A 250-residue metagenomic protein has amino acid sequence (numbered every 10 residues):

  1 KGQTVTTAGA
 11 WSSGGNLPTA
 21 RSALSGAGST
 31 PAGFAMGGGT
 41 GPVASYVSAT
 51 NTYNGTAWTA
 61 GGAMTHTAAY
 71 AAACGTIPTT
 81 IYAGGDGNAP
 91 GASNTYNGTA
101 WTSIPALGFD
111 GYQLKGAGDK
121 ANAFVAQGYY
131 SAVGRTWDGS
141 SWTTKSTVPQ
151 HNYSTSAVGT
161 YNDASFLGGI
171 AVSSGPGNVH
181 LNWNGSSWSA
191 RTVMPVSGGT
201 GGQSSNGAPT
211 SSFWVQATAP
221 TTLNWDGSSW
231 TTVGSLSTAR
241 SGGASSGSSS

Functional and structural regions predicted by a protein language model:
K1-S250: Polar, enzyme-active/binding microenvironments
